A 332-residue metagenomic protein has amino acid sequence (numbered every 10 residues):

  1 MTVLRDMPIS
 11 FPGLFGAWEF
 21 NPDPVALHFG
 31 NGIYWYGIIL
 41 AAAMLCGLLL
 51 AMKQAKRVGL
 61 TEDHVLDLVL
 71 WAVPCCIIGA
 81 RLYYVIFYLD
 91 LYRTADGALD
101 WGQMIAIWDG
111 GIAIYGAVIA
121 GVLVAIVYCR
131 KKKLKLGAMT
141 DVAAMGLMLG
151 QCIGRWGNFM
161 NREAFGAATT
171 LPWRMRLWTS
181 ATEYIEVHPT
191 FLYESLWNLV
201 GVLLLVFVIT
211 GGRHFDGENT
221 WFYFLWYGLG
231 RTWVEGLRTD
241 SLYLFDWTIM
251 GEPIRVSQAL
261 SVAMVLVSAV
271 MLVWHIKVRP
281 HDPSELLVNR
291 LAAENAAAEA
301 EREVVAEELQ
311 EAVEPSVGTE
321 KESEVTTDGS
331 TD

Functional and structural regions predicted by a protein language model:
M1-D332: A feature for loop-to-transmembrane-helix boundaries and adjacent hydrophobic helices in multi-pass integral membrane
